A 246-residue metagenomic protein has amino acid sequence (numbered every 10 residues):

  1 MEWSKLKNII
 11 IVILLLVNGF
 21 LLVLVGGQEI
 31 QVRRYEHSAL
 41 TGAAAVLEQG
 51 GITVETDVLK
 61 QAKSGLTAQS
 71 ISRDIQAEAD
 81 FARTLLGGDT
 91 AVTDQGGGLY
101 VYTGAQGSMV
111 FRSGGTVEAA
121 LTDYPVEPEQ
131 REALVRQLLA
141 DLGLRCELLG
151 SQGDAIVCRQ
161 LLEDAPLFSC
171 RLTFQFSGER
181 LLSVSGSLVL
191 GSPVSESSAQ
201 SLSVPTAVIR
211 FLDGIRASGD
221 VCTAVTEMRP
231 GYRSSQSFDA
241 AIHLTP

Functional and structural regions predicted by a protein language model:
M1-L148, G153, V157-D164: Preferential activation on post-signal-peptide N-terminal prodomains/segments of secreted or lumenal proteins
H37, R171, E196-A199: Surface-exposed beta-strand edges and their flanking turn/coil or helix-capping segments
M109-G115, F168-G186, P246: A short, surface-exposed beta-strand/turn
Q137-L142, T173-E179, G214, S218: Structured segments of extracytoplasmic/periplasmic soluble domains in secreted or envelope-associated proteins
Q152, D164-F168, A240-L244: Solvent-exposed loop and beta-edge segments used for protein-protein assembly and interaction
I156, L172, T226: A broad, low-specificity signal marking well-ordered, structured residues that form hydrophobic/aromatic
C158-Q160, F174, H243-T245: A short beta-strand motif that forms the metal-chelation/ATP-contact edge of phosphoryl-transfer active sites
E179-L182, S187-P246: Extracytoplasmic/luminal low-complexity segments enriched in Pro/Gly and acidic/polar residues that act as flexible
